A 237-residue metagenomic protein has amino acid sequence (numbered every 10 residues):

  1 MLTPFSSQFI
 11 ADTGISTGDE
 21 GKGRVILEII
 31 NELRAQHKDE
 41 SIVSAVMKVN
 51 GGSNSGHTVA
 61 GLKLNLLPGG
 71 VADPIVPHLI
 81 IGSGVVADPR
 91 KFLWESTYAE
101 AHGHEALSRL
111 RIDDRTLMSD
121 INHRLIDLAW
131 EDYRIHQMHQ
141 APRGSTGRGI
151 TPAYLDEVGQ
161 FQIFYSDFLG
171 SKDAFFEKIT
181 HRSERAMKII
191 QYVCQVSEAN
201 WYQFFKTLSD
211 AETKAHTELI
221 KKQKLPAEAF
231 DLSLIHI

Functional and structural regions predicted by a protein language model:
L2-D113, L117-H123: Basic, polar low-complexity surface loops/patches
F92, S96-S233: Internal alpha/beta core interface subdomains
I235-I237: Conserved small/polar residues in nucleotide/adenosyl-binding loops
